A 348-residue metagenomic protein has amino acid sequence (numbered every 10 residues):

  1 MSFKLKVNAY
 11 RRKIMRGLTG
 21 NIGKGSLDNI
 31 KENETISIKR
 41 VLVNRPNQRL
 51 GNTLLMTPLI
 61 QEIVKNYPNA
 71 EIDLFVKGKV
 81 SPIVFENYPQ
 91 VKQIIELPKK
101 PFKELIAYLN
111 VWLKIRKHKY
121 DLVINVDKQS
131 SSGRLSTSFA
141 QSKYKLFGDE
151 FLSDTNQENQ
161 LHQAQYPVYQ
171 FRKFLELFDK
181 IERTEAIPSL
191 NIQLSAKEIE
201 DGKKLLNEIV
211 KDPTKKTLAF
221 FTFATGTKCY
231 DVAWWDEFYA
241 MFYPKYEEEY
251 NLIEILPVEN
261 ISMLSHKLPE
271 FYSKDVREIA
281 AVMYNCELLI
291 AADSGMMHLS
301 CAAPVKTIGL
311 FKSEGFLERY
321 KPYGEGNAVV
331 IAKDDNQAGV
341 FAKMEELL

Functional and structural regions predicted by a protein language model:
M1-L348: Catalytic machinery of carbohydrate-active enzymes, primarily nucleotide-sugar-dependent glycosyltransferases
